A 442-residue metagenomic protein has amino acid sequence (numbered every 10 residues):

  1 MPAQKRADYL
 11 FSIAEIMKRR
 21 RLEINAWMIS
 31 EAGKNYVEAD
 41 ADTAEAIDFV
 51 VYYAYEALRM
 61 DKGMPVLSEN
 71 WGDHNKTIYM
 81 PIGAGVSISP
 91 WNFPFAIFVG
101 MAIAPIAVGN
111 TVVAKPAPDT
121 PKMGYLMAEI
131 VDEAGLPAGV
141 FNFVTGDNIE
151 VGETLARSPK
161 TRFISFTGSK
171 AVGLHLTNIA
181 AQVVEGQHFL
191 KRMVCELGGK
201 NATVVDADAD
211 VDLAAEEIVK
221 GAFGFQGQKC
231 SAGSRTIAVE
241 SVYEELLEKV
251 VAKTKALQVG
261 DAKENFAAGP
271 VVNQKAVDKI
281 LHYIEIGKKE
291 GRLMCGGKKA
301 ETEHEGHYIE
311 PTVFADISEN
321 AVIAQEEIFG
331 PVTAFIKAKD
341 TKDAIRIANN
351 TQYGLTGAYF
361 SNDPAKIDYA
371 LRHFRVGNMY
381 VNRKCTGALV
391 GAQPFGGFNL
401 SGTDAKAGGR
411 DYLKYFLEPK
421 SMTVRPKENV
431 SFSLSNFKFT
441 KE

Functional and structural regions predicted by a protein language model:
M1-D61: Glycine-rich loop-to-alpha-helix module at the N-terminal edge of alpha/beta enzyme cores
M1-Q4, N25-W27, V37-A39, D61-K62 (+11 more regions): Extended hydrophobic-aromatic, low-complexity segments
P2-L10, R20, N92, L136 (+6 more regions): Conserved C-terminal structural/oligomerization subdomain of aldehyde/semialdehyde dehydrogenase
R6, M28, G109, F141 (+7 more regions): Residue-level signal for inorganic ion chemistry
R19, E23, E45, F93 (+5 more regions): Short alpha-helical
I29, R59-L213, N265, A338 (+1 more regions): Rossmann-like NAD(P) dinucleotide-binding subdomain of oxidoreductase/dehydrogenase enzymes
E56, I88, D147, T167 (+3 more regions): Conserved residues at the C-terminal ends of beta-strands
I130, G135, F163, A171-S318 (+3 more regions): ALDH superfamily catalytic-core signature
